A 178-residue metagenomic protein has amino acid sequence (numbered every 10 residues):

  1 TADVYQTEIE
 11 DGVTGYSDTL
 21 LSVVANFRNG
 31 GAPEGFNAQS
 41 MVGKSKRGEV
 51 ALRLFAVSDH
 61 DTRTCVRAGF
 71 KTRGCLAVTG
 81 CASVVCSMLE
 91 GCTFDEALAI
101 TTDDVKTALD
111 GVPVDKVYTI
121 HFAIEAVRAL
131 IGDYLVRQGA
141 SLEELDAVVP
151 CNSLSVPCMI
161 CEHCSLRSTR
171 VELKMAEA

Functional and structural regions predicted by a protein language model:
T1-E34, Q39-M41, D59, C92-E96 (+1 more regions): C-terminal binding/interaction regions
P33, S45-E49: A short catalytic or substrate-binding loop motif that flags glycine-/basic-rich loops and adjacent residues that bind
R47, T72-G80: Short, thiol/selenol-centered motifs that function as redox-active sites or metal-ligating centers
V50-H60: Short beta-strand elements
V57, A68-C75: A short interface-forming secondary-structure element
R63-A68, T79: Short small-residue beta-strand/loop micro-motif enriched in glycine and branched aliphatics
A77-C92: Alpha-helical support elements that line or immediately flank enzyme active sites and cofactor-binding pockets
